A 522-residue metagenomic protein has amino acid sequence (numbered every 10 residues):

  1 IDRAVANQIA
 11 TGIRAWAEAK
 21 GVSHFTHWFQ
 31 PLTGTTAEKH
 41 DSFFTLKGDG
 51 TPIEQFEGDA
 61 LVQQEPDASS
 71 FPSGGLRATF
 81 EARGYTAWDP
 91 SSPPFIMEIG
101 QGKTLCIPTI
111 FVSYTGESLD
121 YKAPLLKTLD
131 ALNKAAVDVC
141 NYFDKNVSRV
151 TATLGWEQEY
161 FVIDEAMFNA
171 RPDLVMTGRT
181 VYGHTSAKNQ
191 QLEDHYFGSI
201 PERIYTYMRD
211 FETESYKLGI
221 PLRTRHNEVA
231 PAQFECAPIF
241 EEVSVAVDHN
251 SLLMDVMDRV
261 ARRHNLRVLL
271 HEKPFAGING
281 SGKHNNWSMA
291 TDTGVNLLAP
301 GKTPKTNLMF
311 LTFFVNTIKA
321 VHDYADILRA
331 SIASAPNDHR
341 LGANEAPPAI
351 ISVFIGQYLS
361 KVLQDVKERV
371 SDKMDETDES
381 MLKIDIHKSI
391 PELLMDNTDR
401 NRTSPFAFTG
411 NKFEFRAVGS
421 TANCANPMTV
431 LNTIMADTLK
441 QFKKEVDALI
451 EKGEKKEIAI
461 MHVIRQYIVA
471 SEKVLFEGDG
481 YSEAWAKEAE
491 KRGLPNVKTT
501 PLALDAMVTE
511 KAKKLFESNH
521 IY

Functional and structural regions predicted by a protein language model:
I1-G58, V62-E81: Histidine/acidic residue-rich metal-binding segments in metalloenzymes
V5, W28, H226, E272-P274 (+1 more regions): Short loop/turn and capping residues at structural boundaries
N7-I9, L32-T33, A230, A276 (+1 more regions): Positions that flank functional sites
R83-H264, V268-L270, N279-G282, M289-Y522: Glycine-rich, acidic/polar active-site loops that bind/position phosphate-bearing ligands
